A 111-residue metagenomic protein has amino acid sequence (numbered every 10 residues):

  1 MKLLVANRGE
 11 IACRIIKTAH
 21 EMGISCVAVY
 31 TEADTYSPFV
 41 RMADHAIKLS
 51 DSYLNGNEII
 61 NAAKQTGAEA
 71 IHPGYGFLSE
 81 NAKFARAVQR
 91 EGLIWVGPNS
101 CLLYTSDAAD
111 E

Functional and structural regions predicted by a protein language model:
M1-L102: ATP-binding N-terminal substructure of ATP-dependent carboxylate-amine bond-forming enzymes
Y104-A109: Conserved small/polar residues in nucleotide/adenosyl-binding loops
